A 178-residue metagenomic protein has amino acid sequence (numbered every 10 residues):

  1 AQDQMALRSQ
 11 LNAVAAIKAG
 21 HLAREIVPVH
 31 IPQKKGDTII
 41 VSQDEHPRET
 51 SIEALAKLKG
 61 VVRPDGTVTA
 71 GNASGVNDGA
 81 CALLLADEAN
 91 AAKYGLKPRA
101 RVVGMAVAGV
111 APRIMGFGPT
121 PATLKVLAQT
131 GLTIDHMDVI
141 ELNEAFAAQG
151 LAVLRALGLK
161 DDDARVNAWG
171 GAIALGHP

Functional and structural regions predicted by a protein language model:
A1-A6, D65-C81, V103-Q129, E141-E144 (+1 more regions): Active-site pocket-shaping loop/turn-to-helix segments
D3-K93, A156-R165: N-terminal extracellular/periplasmic Venus flytrap/periplasmic-binding protein-like
D3-R8, I26-I31, L96-V107, D135-E144 (+1 more regions): Beta-strand segments within the central parallel beta-sheet cores of soluble alpha/beta enzyme folds
D37-I39, P112-P119, E144-A164, G176-P178: Short glycine/threonine-rich loop-to-helix capping motif typified by GTGT followed within a few residues by an Asp-Pro
I52, R99, T120: ATP/adenylate-binding site constellation spanning eukaryotic-like Ser/Thr protein kinases, ABC-transporter
D87, T123, G150: Generic structural marker for isolated residues within well-ordered, non-membrane alpha-helices of soluble domains
A91-G95, L124-V139, L157-D161: Phosphate/pyrophosphate-binding loops at sites that engage ATP/ADP/AMP, CoA/4′-phosphopantetheine, polyphosphate
